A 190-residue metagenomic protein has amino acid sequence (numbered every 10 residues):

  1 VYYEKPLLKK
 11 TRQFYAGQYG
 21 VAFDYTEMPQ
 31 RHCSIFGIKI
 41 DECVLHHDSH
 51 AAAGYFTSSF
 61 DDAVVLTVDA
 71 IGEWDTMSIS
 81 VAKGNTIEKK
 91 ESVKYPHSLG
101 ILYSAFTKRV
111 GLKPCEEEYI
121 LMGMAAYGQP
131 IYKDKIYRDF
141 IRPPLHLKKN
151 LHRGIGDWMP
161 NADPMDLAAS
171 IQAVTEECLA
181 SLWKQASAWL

Functional and structural regions predicted by a protein language model:
V1-L190: Short acidic/glycine-rich loops and adjacent helix/strand connectors that line catalytic pockets where negatively
